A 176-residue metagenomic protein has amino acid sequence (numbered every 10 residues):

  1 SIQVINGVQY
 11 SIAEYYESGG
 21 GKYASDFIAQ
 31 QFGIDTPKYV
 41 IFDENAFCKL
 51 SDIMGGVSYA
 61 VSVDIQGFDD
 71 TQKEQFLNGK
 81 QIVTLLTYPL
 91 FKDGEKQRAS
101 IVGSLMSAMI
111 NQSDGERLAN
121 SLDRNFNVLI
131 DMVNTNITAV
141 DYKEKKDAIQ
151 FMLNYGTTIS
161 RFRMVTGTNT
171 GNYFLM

Functional and structural regions predicted by a protein language model:
S1-A13, V128-M176: C-terminal solvent-exposed extensions
S1-G19, V63-F76: Flexible, solvent-exposed short loops/turns enriched in glycine
N6, E17, S25, A29 (+2 more regions): A generic structural signal for ordered alpha-helices
Y10-S18, Q31-K38, T87-Q97, S113-G115 (+2 more regions): Second-shell loop/turn segments in exported
G19-M54, L105-N111: CE4/NodB-like, metal-dependent polysaccharide N-deacetylase domain that modifies extracellular/periplasmic N-acetylated
F42-E44, V63, M164-G167: Active-site-proximal beta-strand/loop segments in catalytic clefts of secreted hydrolases
A46-V128, V133: Flexible, polar/acidic helix-loop-strand segments at domain edges
